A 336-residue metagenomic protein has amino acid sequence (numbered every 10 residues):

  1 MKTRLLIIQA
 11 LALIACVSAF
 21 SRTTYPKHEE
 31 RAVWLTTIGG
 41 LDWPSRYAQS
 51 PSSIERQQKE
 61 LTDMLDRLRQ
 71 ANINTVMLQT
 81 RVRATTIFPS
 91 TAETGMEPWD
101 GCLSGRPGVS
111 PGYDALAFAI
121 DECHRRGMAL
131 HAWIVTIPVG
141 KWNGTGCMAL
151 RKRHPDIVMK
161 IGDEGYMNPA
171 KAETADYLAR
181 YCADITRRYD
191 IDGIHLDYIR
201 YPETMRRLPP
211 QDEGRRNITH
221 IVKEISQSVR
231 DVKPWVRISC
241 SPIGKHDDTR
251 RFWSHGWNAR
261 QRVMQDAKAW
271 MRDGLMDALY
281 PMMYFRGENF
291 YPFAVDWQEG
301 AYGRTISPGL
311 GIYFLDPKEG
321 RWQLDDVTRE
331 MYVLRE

Functional and structural regions predicted by a protein language model:
H28-E30, W34-K59, R106, D114-D121 (+1 more regions): Active-site-adjacent "subsite" loops/lids of carbohydrate-active enzymes
G40-E55, T94-Y113, G162-D176, L208-N217 (+2 more regions): The substrate-binding groove and active-site-proximal loops of carbohydrate-active enzymes, especially glycoside
R56-T86, R188-G193, E336: Catalytic domains of carbohydrate-active enzymes, especially glycoside hydrolases
A71-S110: Aromatic-lined carbohydrate-binding/catalytic grooves of carbohydrate-active enzymes
R81-T86, V109-S110, E203, H246-T249 (+3 more regions): Acidic-and-aromatic substrate-binding clefts and catalytic sites of carbohydrate-active enzymes
T86-G101, P138-G162, I199-E213, R251-N258: Aromatic- and acidic-residue-enriched segments that line the glycan-binding/catalytic groove of carbohydrate-active
H124, A129-W142, H195-L196, G214-R260 (+1 more regions): Aromatic-lined carbohydrate-recognition surfaces of secreted/lumenal glycan-active proteins
A267-F290, R304-E336: Substrate-binding cleft of secreted/luminal carbohydrate-active enzymes
